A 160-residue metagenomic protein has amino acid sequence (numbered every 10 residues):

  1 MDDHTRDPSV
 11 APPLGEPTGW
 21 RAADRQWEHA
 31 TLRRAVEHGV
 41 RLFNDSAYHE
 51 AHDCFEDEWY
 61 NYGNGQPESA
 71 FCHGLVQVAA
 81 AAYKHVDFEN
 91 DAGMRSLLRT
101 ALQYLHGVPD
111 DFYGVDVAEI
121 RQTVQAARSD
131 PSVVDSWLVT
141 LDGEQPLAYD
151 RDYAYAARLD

Functional and structural regions predicted by a protein language model:
M1-D160: Acidic, polar-rich N-terminal leader regions of halophilic archaeal proteins
